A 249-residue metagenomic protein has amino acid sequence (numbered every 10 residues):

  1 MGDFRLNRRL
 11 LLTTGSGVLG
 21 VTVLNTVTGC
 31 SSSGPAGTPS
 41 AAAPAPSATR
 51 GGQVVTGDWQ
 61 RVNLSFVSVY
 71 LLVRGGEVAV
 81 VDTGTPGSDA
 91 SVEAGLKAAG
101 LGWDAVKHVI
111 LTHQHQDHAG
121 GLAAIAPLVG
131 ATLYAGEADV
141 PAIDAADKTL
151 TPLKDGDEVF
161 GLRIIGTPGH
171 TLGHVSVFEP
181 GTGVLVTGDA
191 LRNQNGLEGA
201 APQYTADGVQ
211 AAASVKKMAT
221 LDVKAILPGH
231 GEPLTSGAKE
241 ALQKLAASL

Functional and structural regions predicted by a protein language model:
M1-T22: N-terminal secretory signal peptides and thylakoid transit peptides that target proteins across membranes
L6, G120, L162, T205-A206: Residue-level signal for the nucleotide or nucleotide-sugar donor/cofactor binding architecture
V27-N63: C-terminal segment of N-terminal export signals and the immediately downstream linker at the start of the mature
R50-A99, S176-G188: Conserved beta-strand hairpin/beta-sheet module of binuclear metal-dependent hydrolase folds, prominently
W59, G87-S88, K97-V159: Active-site HxH/HxHxD metal-binding segment of metal-dependent hydrolases
V81, Y134-E137, V186-T187, P228: Hydrophobic residues in well-ordered beta-strands that form the structural core
P86-G87, I165-G166, L172-S248: Metallo-beta-lactamase
I110-H113, T167, T171: Ser/Thr-glycine-rich phosphate-binding loops at phosphate-binding pockets of nucleotides, nucleotide cofactors
